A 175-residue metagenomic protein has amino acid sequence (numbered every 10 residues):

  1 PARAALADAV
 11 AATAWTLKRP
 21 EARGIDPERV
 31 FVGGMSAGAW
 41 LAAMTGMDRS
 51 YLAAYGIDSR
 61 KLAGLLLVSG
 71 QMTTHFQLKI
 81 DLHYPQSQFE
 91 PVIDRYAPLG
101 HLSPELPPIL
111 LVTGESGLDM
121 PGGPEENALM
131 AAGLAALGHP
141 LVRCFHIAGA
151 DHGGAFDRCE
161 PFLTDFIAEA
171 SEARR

Functional and structural regions predicted by a protein language model:
P1, A53, L118-P121, G153-G154: A generic structural signal for short coil/turn motifs at secondary-structure boundaries
P1-A7: Cap/lid segment of the alpha/beta-hydrolase catalytic domain
A11-I80, I93-D94: Primarily recognizes the serine-hydrolase "nucleophile elbow" in alpha/beta-hydrolase and SGNH/GDSL folds
I25, G117-D119, A148-A150: Active-site rim elements
P27, R60, P104, A136-H139: Short, well-ordered coil/turn elements that cap or connect secondary structure elements
V30, I109, V142: Short, conserved active-site loop motifs that form the nucleotide-linked donor/cofactor pocket
G56-L78, F89-A128, A132: The feature captures the conserved acid-bearing segment of alpha/beta-hydrolase catalytic domains
V112, P124, A128-A131, A135-R175: C-terminal catalytic histidine-bearing segment of alpha/beta-hydrolase fold enzymes
